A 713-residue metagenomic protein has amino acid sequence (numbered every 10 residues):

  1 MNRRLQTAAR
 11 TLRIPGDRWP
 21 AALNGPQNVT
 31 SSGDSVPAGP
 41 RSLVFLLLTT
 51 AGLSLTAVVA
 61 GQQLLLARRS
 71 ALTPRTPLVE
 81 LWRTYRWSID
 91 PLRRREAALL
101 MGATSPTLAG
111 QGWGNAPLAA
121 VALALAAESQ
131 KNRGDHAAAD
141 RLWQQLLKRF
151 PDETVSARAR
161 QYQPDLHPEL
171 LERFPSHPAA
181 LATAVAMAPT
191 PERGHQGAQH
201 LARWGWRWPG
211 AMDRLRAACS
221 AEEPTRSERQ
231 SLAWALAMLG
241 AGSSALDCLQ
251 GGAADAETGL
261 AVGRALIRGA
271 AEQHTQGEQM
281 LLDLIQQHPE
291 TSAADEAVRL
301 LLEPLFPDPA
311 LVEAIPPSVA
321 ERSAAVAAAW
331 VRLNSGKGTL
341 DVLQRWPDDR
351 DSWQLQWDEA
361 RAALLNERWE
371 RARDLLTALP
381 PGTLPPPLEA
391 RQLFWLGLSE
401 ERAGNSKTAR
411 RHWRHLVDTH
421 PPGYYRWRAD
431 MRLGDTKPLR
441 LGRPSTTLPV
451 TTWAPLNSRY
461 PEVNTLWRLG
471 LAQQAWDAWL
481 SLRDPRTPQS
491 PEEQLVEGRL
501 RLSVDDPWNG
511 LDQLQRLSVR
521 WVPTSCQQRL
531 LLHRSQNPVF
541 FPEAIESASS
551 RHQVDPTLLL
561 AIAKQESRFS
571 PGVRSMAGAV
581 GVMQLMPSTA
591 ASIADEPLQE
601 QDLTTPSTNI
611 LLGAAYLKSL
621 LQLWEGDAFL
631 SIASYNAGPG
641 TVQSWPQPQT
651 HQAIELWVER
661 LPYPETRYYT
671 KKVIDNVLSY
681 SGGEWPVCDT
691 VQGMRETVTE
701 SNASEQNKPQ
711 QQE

Functional and structural regions predicted by a protein language model:
N2-T557, A563-M576, M583, A591-D595 (+5 more regions): Acidic, polar-rich low-complexity tracts and alpha-helical solenoid repeat scaffolds
S535-V539, E600-I610, Y663-P664: Active-site metal-coordination segments of metallo-dependent hydrolases
L558-L559, V642: Extended, hydrophobic alpha-helical segments in both membrane/secreted and soluble proteins
Q565, M586, Y635: Active-site-proximal beta-strand/loop segments in catalytic clefts of secreted hydrolases
M576-E596, T608-S619, G640, V673: Substrate-binding/active-site groove segments that recognize and process beta-1,4-linked N-acetyl-hexosamine
Q601-T605, W624-S631: Short, charged, surface-exposed loops that flank catalytic or proteolytic processing sites
G626, S631-P686: Catalytic and substrate-binding regions of cell-wall glycan-acting enzymes that process beta-1,4-linked
